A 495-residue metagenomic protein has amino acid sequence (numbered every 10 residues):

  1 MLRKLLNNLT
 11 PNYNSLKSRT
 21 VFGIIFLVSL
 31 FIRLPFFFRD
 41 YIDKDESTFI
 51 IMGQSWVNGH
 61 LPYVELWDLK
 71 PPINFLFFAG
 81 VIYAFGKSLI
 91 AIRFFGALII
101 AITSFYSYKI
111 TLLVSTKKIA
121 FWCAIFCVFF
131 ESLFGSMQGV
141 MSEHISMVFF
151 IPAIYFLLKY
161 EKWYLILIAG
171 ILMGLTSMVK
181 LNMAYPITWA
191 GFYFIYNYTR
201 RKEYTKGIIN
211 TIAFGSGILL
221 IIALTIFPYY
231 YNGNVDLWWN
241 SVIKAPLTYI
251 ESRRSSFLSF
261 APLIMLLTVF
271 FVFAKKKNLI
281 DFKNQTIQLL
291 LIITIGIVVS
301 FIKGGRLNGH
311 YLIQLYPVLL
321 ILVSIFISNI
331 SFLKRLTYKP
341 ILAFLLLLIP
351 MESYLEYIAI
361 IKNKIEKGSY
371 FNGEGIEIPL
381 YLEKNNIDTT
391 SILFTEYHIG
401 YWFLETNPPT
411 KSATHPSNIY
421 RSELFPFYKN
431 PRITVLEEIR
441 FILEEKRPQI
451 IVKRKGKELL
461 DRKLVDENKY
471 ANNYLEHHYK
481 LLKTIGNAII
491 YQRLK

Functional and structural regions predicted by a protein language model:
G23, L27, F94-V114, P152: Transmembrane-helix motifs of polytopic, lipid-linked glycan transferases
I102-F130, M147-V148, Y164-I166: Transmembrane-helix signature of polytopic, membrane-embedded enzymes that assemble or transfer cell-envelope glycans
L113, I151-I168, Y198-T199, V269-K283 (+1 more regions): Membrane-interface transmembrane helices that cradle and orient dolichyl/undecaprenyl
F126, I145-E161, L165, L172 (+1 more regions): Specific aromatic-rich, kink-prone transmembrane helix
G135-I145, N308: Short acidic/glycine- and proline-prone juxtamembrane loop motifs at membrane-interface regions of multi-pass membrane
F156, L165-L181, I187-F192, L220 (+1 more regions): Membrane-interface alpha helices of multi-pass inner-membrane proteins
Y185, G304-R335: Hydrophobic/aromatic-rich transmembrane helices and adjacent perimembrane loops
F192, S369-E423, K429, I439-R462: Short periplasmic/luminal acceptor-recognition loop of GT-C membrane glycosyltransferases, typified by
